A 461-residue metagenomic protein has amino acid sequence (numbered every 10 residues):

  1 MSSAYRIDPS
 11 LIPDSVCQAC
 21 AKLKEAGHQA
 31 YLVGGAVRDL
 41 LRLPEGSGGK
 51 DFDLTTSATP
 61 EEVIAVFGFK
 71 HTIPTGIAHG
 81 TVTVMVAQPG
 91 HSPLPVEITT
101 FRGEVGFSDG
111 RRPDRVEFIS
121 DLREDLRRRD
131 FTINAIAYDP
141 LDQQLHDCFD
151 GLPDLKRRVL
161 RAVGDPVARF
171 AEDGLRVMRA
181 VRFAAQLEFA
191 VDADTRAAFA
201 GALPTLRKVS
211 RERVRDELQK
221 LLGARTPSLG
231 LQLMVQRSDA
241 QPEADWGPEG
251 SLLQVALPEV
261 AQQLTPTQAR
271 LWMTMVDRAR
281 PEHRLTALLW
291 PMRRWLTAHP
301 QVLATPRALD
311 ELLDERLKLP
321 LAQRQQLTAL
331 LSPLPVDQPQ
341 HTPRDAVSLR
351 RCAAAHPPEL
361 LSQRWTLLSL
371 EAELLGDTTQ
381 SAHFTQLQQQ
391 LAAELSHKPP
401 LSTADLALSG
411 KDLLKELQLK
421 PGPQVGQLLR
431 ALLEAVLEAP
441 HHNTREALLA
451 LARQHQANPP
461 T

Functional and structural regions predicted by a protein language model:
M1-T461: Catalytic cores of the polymerase beta-like nucleotidyltransferase superfamily and closely associated nucleotide
